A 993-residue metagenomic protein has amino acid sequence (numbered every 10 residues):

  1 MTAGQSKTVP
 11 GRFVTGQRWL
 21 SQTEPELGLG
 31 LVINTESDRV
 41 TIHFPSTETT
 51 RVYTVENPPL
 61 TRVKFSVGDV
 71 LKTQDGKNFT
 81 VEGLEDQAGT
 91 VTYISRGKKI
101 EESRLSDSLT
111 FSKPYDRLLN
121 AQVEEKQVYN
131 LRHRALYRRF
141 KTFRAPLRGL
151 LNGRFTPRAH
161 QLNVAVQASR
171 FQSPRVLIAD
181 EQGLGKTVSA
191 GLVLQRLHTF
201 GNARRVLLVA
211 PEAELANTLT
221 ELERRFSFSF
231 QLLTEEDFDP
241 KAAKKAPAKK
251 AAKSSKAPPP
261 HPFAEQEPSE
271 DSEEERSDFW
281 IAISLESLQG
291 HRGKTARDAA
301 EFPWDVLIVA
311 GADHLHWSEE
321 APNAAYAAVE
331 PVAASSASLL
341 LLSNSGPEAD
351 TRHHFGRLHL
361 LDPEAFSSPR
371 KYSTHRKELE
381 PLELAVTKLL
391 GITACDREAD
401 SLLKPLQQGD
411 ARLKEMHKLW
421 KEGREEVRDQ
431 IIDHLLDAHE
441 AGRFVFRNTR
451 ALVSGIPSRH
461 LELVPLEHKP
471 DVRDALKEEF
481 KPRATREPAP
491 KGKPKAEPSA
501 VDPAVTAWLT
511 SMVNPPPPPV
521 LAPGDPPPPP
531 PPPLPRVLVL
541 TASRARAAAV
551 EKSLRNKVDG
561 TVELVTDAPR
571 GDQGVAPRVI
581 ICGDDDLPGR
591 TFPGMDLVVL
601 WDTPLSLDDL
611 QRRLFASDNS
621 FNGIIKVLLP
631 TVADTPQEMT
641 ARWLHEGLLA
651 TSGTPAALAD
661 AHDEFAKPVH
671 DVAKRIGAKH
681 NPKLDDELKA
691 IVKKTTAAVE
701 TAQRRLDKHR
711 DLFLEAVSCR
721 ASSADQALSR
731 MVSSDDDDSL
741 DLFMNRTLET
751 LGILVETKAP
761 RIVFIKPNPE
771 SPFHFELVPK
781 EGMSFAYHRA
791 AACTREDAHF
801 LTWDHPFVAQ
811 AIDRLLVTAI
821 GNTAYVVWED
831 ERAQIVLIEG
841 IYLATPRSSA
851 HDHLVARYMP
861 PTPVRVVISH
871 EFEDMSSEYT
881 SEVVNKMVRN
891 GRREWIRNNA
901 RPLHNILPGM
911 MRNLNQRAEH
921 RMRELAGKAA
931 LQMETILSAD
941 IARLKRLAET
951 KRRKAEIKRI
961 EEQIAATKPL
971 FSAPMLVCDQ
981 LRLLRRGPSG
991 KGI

Functional and structural regions predicted by a protein language model:
T35-E36, T61, P262, D400-E425 (+12 more regions): Charged, non-catalytic accessory extensions
N78-F79, G83-V176, F279-W280, L285-E286 (+1 more regions): Charged, low-complexity
A203-F226, T351-R352, A542-A545: Conserved Walker A/P-loop ATP-binding site and its immediately adjacent core in helicase/helicase-like ATPase domains
L215-D239, L361-E364, N556-G560: Conserved helix-turn-beta segment of the N-terminal RecA-like "Helicase ATP-binding" lobe in SF1/SF2 helicases
S227, A246, A264-E267, V306 (+4 more regions): Conserved P-loop NTPase motor "coupling/switch" region that bridges the ATPase
D239-A246, F263-I281, D298, A568-I580: Conserved motor-coupling elements within RecA-like helicase/translocase cores
I281-P331, C582-G589: Conserved RecA-like ASCE ATPase "motif II neighborhood" in helicase/translocase motors
S336-Y372, G455-D474, D584-K674: SF2 helicase/translocase ATPase core recognition
